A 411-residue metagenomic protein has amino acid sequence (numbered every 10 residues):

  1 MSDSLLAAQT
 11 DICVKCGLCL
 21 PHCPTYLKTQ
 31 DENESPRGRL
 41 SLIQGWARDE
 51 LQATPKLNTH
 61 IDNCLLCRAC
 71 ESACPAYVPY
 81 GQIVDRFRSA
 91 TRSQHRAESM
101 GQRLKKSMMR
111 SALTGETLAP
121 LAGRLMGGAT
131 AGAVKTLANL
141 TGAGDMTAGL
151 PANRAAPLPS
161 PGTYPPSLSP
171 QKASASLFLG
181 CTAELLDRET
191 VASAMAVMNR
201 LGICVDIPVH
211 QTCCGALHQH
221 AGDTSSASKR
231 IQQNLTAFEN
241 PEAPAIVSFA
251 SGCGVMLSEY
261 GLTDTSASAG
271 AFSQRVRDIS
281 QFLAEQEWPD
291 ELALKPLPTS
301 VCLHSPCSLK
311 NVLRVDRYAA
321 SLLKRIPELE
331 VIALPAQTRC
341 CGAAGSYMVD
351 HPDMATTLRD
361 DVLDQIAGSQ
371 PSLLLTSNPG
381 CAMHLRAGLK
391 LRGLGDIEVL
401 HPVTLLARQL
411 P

Functional and structural regions predicted by a protein language model:
M1-K15, K28, Q44-L66, C302: Ferredoxin-like iron-sulfur electron-transfer modules
M1-L5, E34-P55, L168, R188 (+1 more regions): Short, charged low-complexity linear segments at domain edges
D11, Q30-E34, Q52, H218-S225: Alpha-helix capping and helix-loop boundary segments enriched in small/acidic/polar residues
V14, L18-L40, N58, N63 (+3 more regions): Iron-sulfur cluster-binding cysteine motifs and their immediate structural context in ferredoxin-like electron-transfer
P24-Q30, Q52-P55, S107, S369: A ubiquitous short alpha-helical element
Y80-P411: Iron-sulfur cluster-binding electron-transfer modules in prokaryotic oxidoreductases
